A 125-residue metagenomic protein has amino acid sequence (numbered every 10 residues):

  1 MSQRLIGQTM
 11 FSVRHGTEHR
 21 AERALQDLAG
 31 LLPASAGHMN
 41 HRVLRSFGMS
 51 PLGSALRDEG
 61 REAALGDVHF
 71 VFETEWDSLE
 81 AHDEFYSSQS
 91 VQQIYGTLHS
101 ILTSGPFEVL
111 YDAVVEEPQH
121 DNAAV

Functional and structural regions predicted by a protein language model:
M1-R4, N40-L65, I94-V125: Glycine-rich beta-strand-turn "strand-cap" elements at beta-sheet edges
L5-S12, V71-F72: Active-site-flanking beta-strand signature of metal-NTP-handling nucleotidyl enzymes and homologous cyclase-like
M10-G16, L79: Short strand-loop junctions, especially beta-strand C-caps/beta-turns that link beta-sheets to coils or alpha-helices
T17-M49, S90-L98: Short amphipathic alpha-helical segments
H19-E22, D77-S88: Short amphipathic alpha-helices within nucleic acid-binding modules
V68: Internal catalytic or translocation cores that form aromatic/hydrophobic pockets or channels for amphipathic metabolites
